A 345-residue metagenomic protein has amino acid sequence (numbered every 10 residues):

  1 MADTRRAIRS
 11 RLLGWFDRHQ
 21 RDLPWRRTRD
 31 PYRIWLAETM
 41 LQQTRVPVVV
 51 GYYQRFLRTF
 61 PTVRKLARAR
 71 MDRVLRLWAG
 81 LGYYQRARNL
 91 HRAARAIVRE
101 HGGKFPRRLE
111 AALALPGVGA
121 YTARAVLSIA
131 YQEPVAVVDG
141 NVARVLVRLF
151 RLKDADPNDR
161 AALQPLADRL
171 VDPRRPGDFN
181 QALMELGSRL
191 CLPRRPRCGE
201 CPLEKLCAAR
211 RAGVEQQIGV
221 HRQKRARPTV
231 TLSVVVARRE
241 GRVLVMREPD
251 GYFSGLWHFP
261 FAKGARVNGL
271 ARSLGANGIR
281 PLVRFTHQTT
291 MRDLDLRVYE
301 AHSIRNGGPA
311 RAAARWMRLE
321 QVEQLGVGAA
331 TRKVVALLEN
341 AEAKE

Functional and structural regions predicted by a protein language model:
M1-D22, R27, S188-E345: Intrinsically disordered, low-complexity, charged terminal extensions of DNA damage-control enzymes
D3-R6, S10-Q217: Catalytic cores of DNA base-excision repair glycosylases
